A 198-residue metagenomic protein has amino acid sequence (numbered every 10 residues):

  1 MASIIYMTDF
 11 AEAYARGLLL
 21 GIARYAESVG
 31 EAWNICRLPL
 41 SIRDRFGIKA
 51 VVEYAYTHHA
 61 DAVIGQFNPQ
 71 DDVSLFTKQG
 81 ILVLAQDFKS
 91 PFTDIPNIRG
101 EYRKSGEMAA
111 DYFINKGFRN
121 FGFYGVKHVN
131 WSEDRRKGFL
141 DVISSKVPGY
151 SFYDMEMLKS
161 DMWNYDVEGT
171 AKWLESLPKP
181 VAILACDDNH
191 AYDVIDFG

Functional and structural regions predicted by a protein language model:
M1-A62, D71-G198: Bacterial carbohydrate/catabolite-sensing allosteric modules
